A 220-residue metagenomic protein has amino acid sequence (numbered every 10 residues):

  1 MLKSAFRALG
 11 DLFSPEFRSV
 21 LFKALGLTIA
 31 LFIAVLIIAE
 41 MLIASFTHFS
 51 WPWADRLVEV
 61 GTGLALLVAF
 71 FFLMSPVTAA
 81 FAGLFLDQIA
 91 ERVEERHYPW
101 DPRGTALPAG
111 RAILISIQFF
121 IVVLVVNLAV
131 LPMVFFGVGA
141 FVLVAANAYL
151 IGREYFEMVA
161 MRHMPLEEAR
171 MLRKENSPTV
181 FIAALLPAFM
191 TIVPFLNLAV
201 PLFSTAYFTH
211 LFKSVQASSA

Functional and structural regions predicted by a protein language model:
L2-A5, P76-I113, E154-K174, L211-A220: Membrane-interface segments at transmembrane-helix boundaries
A8-G26, P102-L128, G152, F156-M190: Interfacial aromatic "cap" segments that immediately flank transmembrane helices in multipass membrane proteins
G26-V68, G104-V125: Long, highly hydrophobic alpha-helical transmembrane signal-anchor segments
L27-A39, F70-F71, Q118-V144, A183-P201: Hydrophobic alpha-helical transmembrane segments in multi-pass membrane proteins
S45-S50, L131-F135, L166-L172, F208-H210: Short alpha-helical linear motifs
E59-E91, M133-A160, F195-S219: Selective recognition of hydrophobic, aromatic-rich stretches within alpha-helical transmembrane segments of polytopic
E91, E95, R111, I115 (+2 more regions): Internal, well-ordered alpha-helical scaffold/interface segments that support domain packing or protein-protein contacts
